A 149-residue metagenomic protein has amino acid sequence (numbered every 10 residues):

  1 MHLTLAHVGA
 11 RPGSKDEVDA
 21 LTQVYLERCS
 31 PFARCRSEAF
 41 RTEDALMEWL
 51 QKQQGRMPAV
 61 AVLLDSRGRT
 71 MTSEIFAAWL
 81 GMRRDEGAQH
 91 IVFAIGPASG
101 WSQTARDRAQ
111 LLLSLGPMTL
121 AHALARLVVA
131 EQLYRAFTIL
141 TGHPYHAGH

Functional and structural regions predicted by a protein language model:
M1, A33, P58-A59, R108-Q110: Short glycine-/polar-rich loops that comprise or flank the Walker A/P-loop and associated switch/sensor motifs
M1-C29: N-terminal beta1-alpha1 ligand-phosphate binding loop
L5, V62, G96, V129: Conserved RecA-like P-loop NTPase ATPase core
R11, S66-R69, P97-W101: Short glycine-rich anion-binding loops that position phosphate/pyrophosphate groups of nucleotides and phosphorylated
K15, T72-E74, S102-A105, L124: Short glycine-/acidic-enriched loop or helix-start segments at secondary-structure transitions that form or flank
V18-T22, I75-W79, D107-Q110, L127-V128: Short, glycine/charged-enriched secondary-structure capping and boundary segments
C29-V92: S-adenosyl-L-methionine/SAH cofactor-binding core of RNA-modifying enzymes
T104-H149: Structured adenosyl-cofactor binding patch, chiefly the S-adenosyl-L-methionine
